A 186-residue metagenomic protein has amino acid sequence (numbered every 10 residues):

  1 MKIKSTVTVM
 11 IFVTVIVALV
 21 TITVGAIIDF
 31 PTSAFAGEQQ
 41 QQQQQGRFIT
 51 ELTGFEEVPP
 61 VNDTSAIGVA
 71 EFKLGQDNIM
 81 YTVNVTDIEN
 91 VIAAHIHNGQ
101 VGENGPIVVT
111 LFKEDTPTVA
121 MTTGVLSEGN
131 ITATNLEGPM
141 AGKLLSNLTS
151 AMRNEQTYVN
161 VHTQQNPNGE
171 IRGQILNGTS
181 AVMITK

Functional and structural regions predicted by a protein language model:
K2, M10-F12, T23-A94, N98-K186: Metal-centered catalytic cores of metalloenzymes
